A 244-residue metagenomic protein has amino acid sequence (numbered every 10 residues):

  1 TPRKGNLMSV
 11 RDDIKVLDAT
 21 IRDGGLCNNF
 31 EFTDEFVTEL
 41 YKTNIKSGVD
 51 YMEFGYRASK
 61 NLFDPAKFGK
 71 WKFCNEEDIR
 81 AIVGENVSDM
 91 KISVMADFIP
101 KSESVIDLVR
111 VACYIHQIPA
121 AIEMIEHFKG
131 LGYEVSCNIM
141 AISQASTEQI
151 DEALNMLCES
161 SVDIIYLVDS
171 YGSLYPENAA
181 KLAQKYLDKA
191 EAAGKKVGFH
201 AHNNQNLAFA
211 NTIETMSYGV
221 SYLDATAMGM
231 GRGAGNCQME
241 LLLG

Functional and structural regions predicted by a protein language model:
T1-L7: Short, Lys/Arg-enriched N-terminal segments with co-localized hydrophobic residues within the first ~10-30 amino acids
S9-N29, S88-D89, S104, I125-M140 (+1 more regions): N-terminal small/glycine-rich loop or linker at the start of catalytic domains across soluble metabolic enzymes
R11-A19, K42-N61: N-terminal glycine-rich anion-binding loops that anchor highly charged ligand groups
A19-R22, L26, R57-S59, M95-I99 (+5 more regions): Active-site beta-loop-alpha junctions enriched in small/polar residues
G48, V87, S104-V109, G130-E134 (+3 more regions): Glycine-enriched alpha-helix->loop->beta-strand junction motifs that scaffold or abut catalytic
Y51, Y56-A153: Active-site beta->alpha loop and helix N-cap motifs at the rims of alpha/beta catalytic domains
S102-E103, T147-M156, N206-Y218: Catalytic cores of alpha/beta
I164, V168-G244: Catalytic alpha/beta core domains of metabolic enzymes, predominantly
